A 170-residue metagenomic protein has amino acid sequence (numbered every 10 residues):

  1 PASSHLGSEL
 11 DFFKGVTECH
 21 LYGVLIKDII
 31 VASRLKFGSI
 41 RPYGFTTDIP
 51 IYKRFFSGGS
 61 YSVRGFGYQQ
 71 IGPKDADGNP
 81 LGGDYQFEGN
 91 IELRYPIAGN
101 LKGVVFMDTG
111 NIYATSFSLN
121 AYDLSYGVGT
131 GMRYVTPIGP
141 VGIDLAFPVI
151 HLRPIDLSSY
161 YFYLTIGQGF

Functional and structural regions predicted by a protein language model:
P1-I97, V105-T109, Y113-T115: C-terminal outer-membrane beta-barrel translocator/porin domains of Gram-negative envelope proteins and their
S8-D11, F117-N120, P154-D156: Short, solvent-exposed loop/turn segments at secondary-structure boundaries
T17-C19, S33, Y126-T130, V141: One face of beta-strands
L21-G23, L93-Y95, Y134-T136, L145-F147 (+1 more regions): Residue-level signature of outer-membrane beta-barrel architecture
I26-V31, G99-G103, Y134-I143: Repeated loop/turn-to-beta-strand initiation elements of outer-membrane beta-barrel proteins
S39-Y52, V141, F147-Y161: Outer-membrane beta-barrel translocator/channel fold
T115, N120-T136: Strand-loop-strand
M132-P137, S159-F170: Outer-membrane beta-barrel "beta-signal"
